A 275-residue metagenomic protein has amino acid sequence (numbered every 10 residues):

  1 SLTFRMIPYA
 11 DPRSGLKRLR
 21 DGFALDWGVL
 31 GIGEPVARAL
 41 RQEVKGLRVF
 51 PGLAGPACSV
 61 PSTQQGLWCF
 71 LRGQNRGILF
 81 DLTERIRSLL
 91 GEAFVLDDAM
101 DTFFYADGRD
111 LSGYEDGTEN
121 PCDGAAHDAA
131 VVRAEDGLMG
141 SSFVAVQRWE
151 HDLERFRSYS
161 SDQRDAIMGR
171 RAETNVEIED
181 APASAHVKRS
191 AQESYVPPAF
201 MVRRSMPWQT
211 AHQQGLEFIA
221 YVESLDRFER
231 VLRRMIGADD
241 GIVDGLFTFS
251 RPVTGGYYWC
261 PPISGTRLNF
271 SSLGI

Functional and structural regions predicted by a protein language model:
S1-I275: Long, histidine/aromatic-enriched segments associated with O2/redox biology
